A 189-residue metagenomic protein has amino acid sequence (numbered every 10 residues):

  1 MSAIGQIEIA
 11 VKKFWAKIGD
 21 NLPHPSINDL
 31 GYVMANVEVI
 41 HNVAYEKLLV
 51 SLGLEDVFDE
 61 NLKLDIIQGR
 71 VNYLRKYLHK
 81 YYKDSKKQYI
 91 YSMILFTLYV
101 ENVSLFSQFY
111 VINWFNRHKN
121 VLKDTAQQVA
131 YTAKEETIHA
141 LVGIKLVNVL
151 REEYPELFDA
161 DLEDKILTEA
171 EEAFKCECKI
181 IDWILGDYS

Functional and structural regions predicted by a protein language model:
M1-S189: Non-heme di-metal
